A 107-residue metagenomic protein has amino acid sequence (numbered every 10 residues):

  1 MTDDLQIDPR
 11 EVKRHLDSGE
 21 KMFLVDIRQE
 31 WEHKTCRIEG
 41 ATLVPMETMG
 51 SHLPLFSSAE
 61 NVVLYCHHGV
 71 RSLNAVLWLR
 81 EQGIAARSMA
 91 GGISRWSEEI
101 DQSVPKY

Functional and structural regions predicted by a protein language model:
M1-F23, E30-N61, V70-Y107: Rhodanese-like catalytic fold shared by cysteine-dependent sulfurtransferases and DSP/PTP-type phosphatases
Y65: Short, surface-exposed ligand- or partner-binding patches at beta-edge/loop junctions that are enriched in aromatics
